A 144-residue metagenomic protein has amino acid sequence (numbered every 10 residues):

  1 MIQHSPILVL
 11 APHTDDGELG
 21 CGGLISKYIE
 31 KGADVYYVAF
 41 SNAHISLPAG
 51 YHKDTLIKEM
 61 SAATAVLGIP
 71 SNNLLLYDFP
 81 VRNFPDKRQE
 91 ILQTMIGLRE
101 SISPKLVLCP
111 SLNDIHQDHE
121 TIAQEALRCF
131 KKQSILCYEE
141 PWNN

Functional and structural regions predicted by a protein language model:
M1-L10, L24-K27, K31, L47 (+5 more regions): Metal-dependent de-N-acetylase/amidase catalytic core
L8-L10, Y36, L75: Conserved Rossmann-like nucleotide-binding pocket used by diverse enzymes that bind dinucleotide cofactors
V9-L19: Short, glycine-rich nucleotide/cofactor-binding loops
P12, F40-N42, E140: Cofactor-binding loop segments of dinucleotide-utilizing enzymes, especially the Rossmann-like FAD- and NAD(P)+-binding
E18-V38: Histidine-anchored nucleotide/phosphate-binding helix
Y36, T64-L67: Residue-level marker of intrinsically disordered, low-complexity segments enriched for small/polar residues
F40, L75-F79: Short glycine-rich catalytic loops that host catalytic nucleophiles or stabilize transition states across multiple
